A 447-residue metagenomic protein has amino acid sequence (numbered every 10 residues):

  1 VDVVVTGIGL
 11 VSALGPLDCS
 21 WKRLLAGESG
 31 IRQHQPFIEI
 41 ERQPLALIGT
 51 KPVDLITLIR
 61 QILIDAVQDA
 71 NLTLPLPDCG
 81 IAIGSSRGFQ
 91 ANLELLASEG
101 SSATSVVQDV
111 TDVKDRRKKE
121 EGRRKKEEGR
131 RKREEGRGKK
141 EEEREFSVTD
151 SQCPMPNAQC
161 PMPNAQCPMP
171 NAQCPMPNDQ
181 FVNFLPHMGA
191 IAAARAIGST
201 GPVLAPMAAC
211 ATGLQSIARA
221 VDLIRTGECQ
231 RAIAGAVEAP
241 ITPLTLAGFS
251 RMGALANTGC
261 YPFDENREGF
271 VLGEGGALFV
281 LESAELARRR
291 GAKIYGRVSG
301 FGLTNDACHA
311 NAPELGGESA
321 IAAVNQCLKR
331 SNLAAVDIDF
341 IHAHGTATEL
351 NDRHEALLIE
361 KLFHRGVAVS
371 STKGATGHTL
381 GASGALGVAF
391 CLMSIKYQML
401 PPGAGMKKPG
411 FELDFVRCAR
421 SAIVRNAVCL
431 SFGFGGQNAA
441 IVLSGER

Functional and structural regions predicted by a protein language model:
V1-V5, P75, A335-D337, L413-R447: Flexible, low-complexity linker/loop segments at domain and module junctions
D2-A13, W21, L25-R42, G259-S331 (+1 more regions): Condensing-enzyme catalytic core mediating Claisen C-C bond formation in acyl metabolism
V5-G7, L24, I81, A193 (+9 more regions): Conserved small-residue
D18-L93, A97-S105, T111, A323 (+1 more regions): Conserved active-site "lid/cap" helical segment
R32-T57, G88-V110, P175-R219, E228 (+2 more regions): Conserved catalytic cysteine-centered active-site region of acyl-thioester-dependent Claisen-condensing enzymes
A91, A239-Y261, L303-A322, T346-L358 (+2 more regions): Active-site-adjacent elements of ketosynthase-type condensing enzymes
V106, A218, D222, P240-R290 (+1 more regions): Glycine-/small-residue-rich "gating" segment that lines the acyl/pantetheine channel and substrate pocket
R116-P177: Arg/Gly-rich low-complexity intrinsically disordered repeat tracts
